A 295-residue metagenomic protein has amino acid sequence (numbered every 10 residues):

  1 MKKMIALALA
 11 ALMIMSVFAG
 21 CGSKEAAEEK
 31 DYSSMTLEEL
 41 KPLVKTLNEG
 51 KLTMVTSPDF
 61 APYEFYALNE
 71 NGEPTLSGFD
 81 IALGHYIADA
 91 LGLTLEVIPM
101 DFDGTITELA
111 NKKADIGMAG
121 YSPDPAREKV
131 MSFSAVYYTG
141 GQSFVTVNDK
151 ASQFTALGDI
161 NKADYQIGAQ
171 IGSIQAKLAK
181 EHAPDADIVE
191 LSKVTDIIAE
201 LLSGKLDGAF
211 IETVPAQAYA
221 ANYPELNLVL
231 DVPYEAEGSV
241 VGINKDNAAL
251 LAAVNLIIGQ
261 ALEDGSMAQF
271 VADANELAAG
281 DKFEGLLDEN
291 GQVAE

Functional and structural regions predicted by a protein language model:
G22-K24, E28-S34, I81-A90, N148-K150 (+4 more regions): Extended ligand-binding regions for polar small-molecule ligands
A26-S34, K41-V44, I174-L191, L228-L230 (+1 more regions): Ligand-binding clefts/hinges and TM-proximal coupling segments of bilobed small-molecule sensing domains
E28-Y121: Extracytoplasmic small-molecule ligand-binding "clamshell" domains of the periplasmic binding protein/Venus flytrap
M54, P58-A61, P74-D89, Y121 (+2 more regions): Bilobed "Venus flytrap"/periplasmic-binding protein-like clamshell domains and structurally analogous long
P58, T139-T146, T213, Q217-I258 (+1 more regions): Periplasmic-binding protein-like
F79, E96-E108, S152, V189-S203 (+1 more regions): Short helix-initiation/N-cap motifs at beta->coil->alpha
D89, T94-D159: Acidic, polar ligand-binding/catalytic clefts
D103-G104, Y121-V130, K177-E181, L202-S203 (+1 more regions): A ligand-binding cleft/hinge motif common to bilobed small-molecule-binding domains
